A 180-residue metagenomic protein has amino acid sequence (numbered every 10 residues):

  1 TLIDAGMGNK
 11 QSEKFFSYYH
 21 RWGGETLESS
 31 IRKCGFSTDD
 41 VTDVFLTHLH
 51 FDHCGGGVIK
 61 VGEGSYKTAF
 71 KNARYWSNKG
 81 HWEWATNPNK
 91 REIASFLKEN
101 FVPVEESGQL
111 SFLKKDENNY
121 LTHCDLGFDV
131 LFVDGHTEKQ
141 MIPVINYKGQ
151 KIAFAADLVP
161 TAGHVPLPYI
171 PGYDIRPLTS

Functional and structural regions predicted by a protein language model:
T1, K10-Q11, K114-K148: Core dinuclear metal-dependent hydrolase active-site scaffold
T1, Y173-S180: Short, intrinsically disordered, charge-balanced linker/junction segments flanking boundaries in proteins
T1-S29, K33, I142-D157: Conserved beta-strand hairpin/beta-sheet module of binuclear metal-dependent hydrolase folds, prominently
A5-G8, L49, G80-H81, G135-T137 (+1 more regions): Active-site metal-binding loops of divalent metal-dependent hydrolases
E13, P160-D174: Active-site gating loops and adjacent loop-to-helix segments of metal-dependent hydrolytic enzymes
W22-F36, D40, K67-F132, T179: Metallo-beta-lactamase
V41-D52: Metallo-beta-lactamase
G55-S65: Metal-dependent catalytic neighborhoods of phosphoester/phosphodiester hydrolases
